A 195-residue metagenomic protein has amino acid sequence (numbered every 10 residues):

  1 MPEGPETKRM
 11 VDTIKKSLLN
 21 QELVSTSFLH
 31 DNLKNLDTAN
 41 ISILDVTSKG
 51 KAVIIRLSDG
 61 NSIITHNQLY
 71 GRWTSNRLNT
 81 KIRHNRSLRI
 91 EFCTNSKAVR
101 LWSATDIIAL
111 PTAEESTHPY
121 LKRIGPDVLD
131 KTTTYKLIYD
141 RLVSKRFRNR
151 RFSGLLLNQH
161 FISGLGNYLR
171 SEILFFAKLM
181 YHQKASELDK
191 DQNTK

Functional and structural regions predicted by a protein language model:
M1-L110, Y120: Gly/Gly-Pro- and Ser/Thr-rich, intrinsically disordered tail segments characteristic of DNA damage-repair and tolerance
I63-G164, L169-F176, K184, L188: Phosphate/anion-contacting hairpin/loop surfaces
Y181: Mid-to-C-terminal catalytic subdomains of enzymes that bind/position adenosyl phosphate moieties or nucleic-acid
D189-K195: Short, intrinsically disordered, charge-balanced linker/junction segments flanking boundaries in proteins
